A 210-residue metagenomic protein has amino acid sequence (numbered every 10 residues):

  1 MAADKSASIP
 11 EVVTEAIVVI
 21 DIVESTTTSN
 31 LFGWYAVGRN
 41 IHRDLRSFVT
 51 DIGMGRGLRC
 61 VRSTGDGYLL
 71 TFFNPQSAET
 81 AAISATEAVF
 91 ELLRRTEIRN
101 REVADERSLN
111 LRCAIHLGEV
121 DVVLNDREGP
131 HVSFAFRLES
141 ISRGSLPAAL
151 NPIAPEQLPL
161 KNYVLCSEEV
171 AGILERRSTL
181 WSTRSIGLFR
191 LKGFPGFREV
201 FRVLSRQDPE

Functional and structural regions predicted by a protein language model:
M1-I9, T14, N151-E210: Intrinsically disordered, glycine/charged-rich C-terminal tails and inter-domain linkers that flank nucleotidyl cyclase
A2-E87: Catalytic NTP-binding/metal-coordinating core of nucleotidyl cyclase/transferase enzymes
P10-V12, S63, S108-N110, R127-G129 (+3 more regions): A generic fold-level signal
S25-T28, V120, V170-A171: A generic structural signal for short hydrophobic patches within well-formed alpha-helices
F32-Y35, R127-H131, T179-W181: Short, glycine/charged-enriched secondary-structure capping and boundary segments
R39-L58, N74-C113, L117-E119, P130-L146: Alpha-helical scaffold within the catalytic cores of cyclic-nucleotide enzymes
D66, A114-V120, S167-E169: Short loop/turn motifs enriched for small/polar and acidic residues
T71, E119-L124, P147, I173: Short, solvent-exposed loop/turn segments at secondary-structure junctions
